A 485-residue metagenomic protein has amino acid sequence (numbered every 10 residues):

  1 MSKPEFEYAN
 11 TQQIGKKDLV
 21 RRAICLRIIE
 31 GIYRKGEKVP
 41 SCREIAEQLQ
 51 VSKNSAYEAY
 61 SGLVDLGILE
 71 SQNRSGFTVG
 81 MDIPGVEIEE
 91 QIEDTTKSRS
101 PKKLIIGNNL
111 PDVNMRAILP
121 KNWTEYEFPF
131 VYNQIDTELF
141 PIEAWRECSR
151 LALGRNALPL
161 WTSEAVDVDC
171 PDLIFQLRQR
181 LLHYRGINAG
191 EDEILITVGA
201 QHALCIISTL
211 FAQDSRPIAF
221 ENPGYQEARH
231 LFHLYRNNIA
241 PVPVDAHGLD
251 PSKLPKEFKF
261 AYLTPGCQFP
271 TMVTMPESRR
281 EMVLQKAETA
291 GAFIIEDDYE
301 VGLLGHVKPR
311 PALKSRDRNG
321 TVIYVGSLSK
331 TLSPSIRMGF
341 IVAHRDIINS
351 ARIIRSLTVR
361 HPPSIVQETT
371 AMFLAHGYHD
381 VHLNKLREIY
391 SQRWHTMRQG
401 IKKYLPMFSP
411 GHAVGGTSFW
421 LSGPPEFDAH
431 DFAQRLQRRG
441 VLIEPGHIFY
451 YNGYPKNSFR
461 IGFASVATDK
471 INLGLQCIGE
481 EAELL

Functional and structural regions predicted by a protein language model:
M1-R150, R352, S356-P363, A371-L374 (+9 more regions): N-terminal basic, amphipathic alpha-helical segments
E70-Q72, A189, I443-E444: Short beta-strand "wing" residues that participate in macromolecule-binding interfaces
S149, L153-A290, G302-L303, K308-R316 (+3 more regions): Conserved core of the PLP fold type I
R318, I323-E388: Conserved core segment of the aminotransferase class I/II
I448-G453: AMP-binding (ANL) adenylation modules
